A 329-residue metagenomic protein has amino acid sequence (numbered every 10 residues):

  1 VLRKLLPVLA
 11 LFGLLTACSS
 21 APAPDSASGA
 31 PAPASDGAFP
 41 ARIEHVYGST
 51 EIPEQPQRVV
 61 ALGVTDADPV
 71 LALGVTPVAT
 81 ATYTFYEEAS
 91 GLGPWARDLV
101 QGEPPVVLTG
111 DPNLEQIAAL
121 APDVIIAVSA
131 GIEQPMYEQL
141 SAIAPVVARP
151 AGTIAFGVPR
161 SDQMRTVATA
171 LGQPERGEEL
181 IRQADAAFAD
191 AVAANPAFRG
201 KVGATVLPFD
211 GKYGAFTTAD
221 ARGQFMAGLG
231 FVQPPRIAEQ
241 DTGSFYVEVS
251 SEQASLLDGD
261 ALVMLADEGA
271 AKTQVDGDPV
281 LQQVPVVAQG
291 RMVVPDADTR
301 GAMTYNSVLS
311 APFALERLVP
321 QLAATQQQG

Functional and structural regions predicted by a protein language model:
G13-A17: C-terminal motif of bacterial Sec signal peptides marking the signal peptidase cleavage site
C18-P31: Bacterial lipoprotein signal-peptidase II cleavage site
S49, Q139-F209, T304-G329: Extracytoplasmic substrate-binding proteins
R58-L62, D66-V70, R176-R236: Basic- and aromatic-lined ligand-binding clefts that recognize polyanionic substrates
D66-Q116: A short, structured surface patch at a secondary-structure boundary
F85-A89, E133-P135, P150-T166, G200-F225 (+2 more regions): Extracytoplasmic ligand-binding site segments that recognize negatively charged/polar headgroups
I117, A121-A127, P145, A254 (+1 more regions): Proline-aspartate-enriched helix->loop->beta-strand connector
L257-G329: Structured C-terminal subdomain patch of bacterial secreted/periplasmic proteins
